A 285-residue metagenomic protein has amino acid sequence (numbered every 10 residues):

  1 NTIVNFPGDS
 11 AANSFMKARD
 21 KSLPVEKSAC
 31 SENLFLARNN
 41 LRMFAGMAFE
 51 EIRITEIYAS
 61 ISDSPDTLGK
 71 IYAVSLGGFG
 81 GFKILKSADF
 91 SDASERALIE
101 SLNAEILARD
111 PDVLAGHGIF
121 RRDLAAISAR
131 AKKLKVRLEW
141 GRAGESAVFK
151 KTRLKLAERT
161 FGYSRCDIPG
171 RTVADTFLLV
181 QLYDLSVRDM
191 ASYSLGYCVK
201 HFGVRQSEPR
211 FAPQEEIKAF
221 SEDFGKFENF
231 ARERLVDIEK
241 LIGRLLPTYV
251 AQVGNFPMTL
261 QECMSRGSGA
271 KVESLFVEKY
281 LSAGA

Functional and structural regions predicted by a protein language model:
N1-A48: N-terminal accessory regions of nucleic-acid-interacting proteins
A29-A59, S146-T160, S164-C166, R171 (+1 more regions): Extended, Lys/Arg-enriched charged tracts that mediate electrostatic binding to polyanionic substrates
F35, L41-A115, L134: Conserved RNase H-like, two-metal-ion catalytic cores of nucleic-acid enzymes
A59-D63, F120, L178-V180: Short, flexible loop/turn elements at secondary-structure junctions
T67, I119, L124-R130: A short acidic (Asp/Glu
D89, D110, L114, L124 (+1 more regions): Active-site-proximal helix-loop-helix substrate-binding element of RNase H-like nuclease domains
A108-A115, S186-D189, V204, E208 (+3 more regions): Intrinsically disordered or highly flexible coil/loop and linker segments, enriched in small and charged/polar residues
E215-A285: Common nucleic-acid-contacting/processivity interface regions adjacent to the catalytic cores of nucleic-acid enzymes
